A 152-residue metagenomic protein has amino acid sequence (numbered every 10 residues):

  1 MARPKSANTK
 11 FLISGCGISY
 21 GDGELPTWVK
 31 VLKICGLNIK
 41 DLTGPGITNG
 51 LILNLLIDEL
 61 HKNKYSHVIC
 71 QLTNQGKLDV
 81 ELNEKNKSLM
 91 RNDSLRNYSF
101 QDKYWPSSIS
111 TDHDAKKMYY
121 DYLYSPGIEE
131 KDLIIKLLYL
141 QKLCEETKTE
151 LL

Functional and structural regions predicted by a protein language model:
A2-K5, I57-L152: Alpha-helical cap/lid subdomain in secreted, periplasmic, or secretory-pathway luminal O-acyl-processing enzymes
A2-L51, L55-K62: Serine-esterase "nucleophile elbow" of acetyl-processing enzymes
